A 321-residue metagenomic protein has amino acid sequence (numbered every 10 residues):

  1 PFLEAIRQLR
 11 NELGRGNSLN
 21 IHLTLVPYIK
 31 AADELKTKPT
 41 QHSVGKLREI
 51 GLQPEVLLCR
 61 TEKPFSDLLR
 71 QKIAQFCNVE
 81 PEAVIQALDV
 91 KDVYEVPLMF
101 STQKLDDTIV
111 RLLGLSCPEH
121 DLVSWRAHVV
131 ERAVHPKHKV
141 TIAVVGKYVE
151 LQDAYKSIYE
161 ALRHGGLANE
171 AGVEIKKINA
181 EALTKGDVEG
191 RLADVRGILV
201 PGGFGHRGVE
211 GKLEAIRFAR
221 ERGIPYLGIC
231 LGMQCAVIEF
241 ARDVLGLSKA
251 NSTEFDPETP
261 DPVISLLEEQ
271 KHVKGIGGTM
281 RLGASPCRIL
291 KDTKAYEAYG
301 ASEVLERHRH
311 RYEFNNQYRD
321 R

Functional and structural regions predicted by a protein language model:
P1-R321: N-terminal beta1-alpha1 cap of cysteine-dependent amidohydrolase-like domains
